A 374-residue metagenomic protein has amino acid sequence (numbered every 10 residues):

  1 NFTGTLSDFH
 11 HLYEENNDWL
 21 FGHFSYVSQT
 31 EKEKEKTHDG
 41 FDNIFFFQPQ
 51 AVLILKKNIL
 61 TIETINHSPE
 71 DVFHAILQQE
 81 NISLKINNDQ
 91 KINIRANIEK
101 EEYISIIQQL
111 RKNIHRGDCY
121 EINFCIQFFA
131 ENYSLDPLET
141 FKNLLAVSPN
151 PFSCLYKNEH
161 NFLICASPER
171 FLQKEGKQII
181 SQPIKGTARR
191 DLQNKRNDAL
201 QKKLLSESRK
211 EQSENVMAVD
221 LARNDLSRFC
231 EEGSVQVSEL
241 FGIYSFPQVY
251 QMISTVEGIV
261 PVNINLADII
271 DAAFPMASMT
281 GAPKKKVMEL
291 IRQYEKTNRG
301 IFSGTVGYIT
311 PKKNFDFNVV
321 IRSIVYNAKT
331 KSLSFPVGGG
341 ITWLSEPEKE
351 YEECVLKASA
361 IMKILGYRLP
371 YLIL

Functional and structural regions predicted by a protein language model:
N1-L374: Extended alpha-helical targeting/anchoring segments, especially N-terminal organellar/secretory targeting helices
